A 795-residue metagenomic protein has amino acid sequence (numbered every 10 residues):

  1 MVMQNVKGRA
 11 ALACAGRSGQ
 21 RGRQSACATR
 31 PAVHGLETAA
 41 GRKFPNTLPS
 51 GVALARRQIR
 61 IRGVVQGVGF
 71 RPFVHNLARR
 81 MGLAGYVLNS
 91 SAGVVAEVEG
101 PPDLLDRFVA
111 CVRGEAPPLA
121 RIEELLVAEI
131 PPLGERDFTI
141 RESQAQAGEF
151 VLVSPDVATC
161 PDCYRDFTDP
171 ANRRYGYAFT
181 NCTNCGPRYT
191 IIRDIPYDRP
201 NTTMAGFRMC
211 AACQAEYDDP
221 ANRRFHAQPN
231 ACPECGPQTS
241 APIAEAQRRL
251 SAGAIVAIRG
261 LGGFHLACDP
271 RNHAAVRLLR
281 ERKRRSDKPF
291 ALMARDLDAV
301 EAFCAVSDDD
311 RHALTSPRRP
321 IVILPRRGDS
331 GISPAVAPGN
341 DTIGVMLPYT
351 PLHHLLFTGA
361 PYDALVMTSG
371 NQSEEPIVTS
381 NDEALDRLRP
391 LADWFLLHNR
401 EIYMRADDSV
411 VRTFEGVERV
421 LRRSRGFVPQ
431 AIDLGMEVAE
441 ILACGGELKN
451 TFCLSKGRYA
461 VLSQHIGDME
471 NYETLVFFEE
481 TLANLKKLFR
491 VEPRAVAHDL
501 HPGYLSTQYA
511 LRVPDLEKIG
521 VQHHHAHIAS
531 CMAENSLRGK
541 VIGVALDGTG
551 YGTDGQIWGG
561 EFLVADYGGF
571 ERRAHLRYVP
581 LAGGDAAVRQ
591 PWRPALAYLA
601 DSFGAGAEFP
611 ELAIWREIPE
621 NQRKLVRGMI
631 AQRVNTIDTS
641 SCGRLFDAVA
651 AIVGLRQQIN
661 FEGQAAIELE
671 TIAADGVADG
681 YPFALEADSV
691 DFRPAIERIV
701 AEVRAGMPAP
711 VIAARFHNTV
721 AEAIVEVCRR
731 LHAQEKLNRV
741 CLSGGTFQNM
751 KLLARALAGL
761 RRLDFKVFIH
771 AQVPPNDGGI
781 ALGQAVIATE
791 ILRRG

Functional and structural regions predicted by a protein language model:
V2-K7, C27, H34-P229, P233-P237: Intrinsically disordered, low-complexity, mixed-charge
R141-A497, H501-P514: Active-site-adjacent structural elements in enzyme catalytic cores
Q214, F225, A443-V476, E480-N484 (+2 more regions): A contiguous, well-structured pocket-lining segment that forms one wall/lid of small-molecule binding clefts in soluble
I255-P270, A364-P376, D547-I557, R633-R656 (+1 more regions): Conserved phosphate/anionic-ligand binding catalytic regions in large, soluble enzymes, centered on
R259-G263, H498-H501, G548, C642 (+1 more regions): Glycine-rich beta-strand-to-loop/alpha-helix junction loops that act as flexible
I441-A443, A497, V541-A545, T639 (+1 more regions): Short glycine-aspartate micro-motif
D499, D515-H527, R739-V740, M750 (+1 more regions): Conserved phosphate-binding/catalytic loops in two-lobed NTP-binding clefts
M532-Y598, P610, A631, T639-S640 (+5 more regions): Active-site histidine-anchored catalytic micro-motif
